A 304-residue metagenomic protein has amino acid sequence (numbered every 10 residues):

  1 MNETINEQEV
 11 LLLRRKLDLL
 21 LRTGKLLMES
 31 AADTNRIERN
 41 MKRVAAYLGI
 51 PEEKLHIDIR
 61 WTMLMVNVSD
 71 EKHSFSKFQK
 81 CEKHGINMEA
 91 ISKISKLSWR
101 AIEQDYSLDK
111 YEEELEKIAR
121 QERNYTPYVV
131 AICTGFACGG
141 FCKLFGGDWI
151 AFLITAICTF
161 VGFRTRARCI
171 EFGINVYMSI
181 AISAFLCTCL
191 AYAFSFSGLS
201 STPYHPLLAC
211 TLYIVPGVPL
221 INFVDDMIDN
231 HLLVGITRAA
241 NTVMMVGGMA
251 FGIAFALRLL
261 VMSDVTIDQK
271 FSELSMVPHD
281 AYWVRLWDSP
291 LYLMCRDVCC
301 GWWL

Functional and structural regions predicted by a protein language model:
M1-D109: Soluble N-terminal domains of membrane-associated systems
G85-L304: Alpha-helical transmembrane segments and their membrane-interface boundaries that form or gate the permeation pathway
